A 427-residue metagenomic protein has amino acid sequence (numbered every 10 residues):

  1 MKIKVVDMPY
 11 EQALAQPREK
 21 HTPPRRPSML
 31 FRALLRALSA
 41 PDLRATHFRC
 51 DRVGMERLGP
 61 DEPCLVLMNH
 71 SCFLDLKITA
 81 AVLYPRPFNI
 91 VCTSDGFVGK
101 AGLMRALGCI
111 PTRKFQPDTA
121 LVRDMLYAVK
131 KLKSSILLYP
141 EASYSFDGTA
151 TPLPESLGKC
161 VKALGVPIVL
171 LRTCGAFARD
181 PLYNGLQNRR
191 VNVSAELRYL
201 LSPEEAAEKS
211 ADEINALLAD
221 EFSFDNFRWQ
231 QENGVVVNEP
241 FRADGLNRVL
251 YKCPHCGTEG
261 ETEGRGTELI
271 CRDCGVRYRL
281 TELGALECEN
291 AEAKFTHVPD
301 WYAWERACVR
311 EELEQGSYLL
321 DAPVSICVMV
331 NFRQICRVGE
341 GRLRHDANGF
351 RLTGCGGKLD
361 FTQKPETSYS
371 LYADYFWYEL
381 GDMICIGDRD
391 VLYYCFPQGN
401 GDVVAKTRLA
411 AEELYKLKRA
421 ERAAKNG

Functional and structural regions predicted by a protein language model:
Q16-S39: Helix-enriched interaction subdomains in cytosolic or periplasmic regions, typified by TIR/SEFIR signaling/NADase cores
P27-F31, L43-A216, E232-N233, P240 (+9 more regions): Soluble catalytic domains of membrane acyltransferases
V191-E259, R389-D402, T407: A broadly conserved sequence feature marking short terminus-proximal activation segments in nucleic acid-centric
N238-E292: Cys/His-rich short segments
R265, D346-N348, L380: Structural motif
R277, Q334-C336, G357-F361, D388-D402: Short, surface-exposed beta-strand/loop "edge" segments at domain boundaries and coil↔beta transitions
R277-K358: Long, charge-rich boundary regions
E366-G427: Acidic, Ser/Thr- and proline-rich intrinsically disordered linker/docking segments of eukaryotic scaffolds
